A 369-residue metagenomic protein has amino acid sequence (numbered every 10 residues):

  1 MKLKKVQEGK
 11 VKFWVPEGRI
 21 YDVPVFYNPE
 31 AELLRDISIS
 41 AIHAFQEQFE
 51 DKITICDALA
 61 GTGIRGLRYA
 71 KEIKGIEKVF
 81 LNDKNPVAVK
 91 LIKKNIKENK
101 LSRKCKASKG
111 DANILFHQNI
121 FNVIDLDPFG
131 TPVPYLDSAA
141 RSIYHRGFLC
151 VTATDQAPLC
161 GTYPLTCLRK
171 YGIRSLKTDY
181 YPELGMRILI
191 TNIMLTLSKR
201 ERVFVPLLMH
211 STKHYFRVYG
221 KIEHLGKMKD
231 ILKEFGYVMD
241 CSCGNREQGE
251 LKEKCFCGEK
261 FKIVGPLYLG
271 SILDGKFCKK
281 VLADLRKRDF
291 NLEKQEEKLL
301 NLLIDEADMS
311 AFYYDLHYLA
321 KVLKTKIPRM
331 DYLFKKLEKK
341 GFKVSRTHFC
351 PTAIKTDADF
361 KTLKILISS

Functional and structural regions predicted by a protein language model:
M1-S369: SAM-dependent transferase fold signal centered on methyltransferase-like domains, encompassing both Class I
